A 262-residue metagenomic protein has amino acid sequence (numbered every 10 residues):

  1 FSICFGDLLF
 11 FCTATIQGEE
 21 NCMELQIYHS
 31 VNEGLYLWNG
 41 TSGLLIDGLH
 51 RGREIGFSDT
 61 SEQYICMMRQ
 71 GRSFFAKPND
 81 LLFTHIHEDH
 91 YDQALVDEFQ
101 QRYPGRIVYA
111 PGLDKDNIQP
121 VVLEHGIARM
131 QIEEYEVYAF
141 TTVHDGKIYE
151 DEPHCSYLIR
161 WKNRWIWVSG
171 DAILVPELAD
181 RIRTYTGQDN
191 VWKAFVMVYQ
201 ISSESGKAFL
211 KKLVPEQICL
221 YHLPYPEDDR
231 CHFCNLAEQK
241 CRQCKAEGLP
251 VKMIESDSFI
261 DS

Functional and structural regions predicted by a protein language model:
F1-C22: Short, Lys/Arg-enriched N-terminal segments with co-localized hydrophobic residues within the first ~10-30 amino acids
M23-Q70, E150-D171: Conserved beta-strand hairpin/beta-sheet module of binuclear metal-dependent hydrolase folds, prominently
Y28, Q119-I132, D151, L210-S262: Binuclear metal-ion centers of metallo-dependent hydrolases, dominated by the metallo-beta-lactamase
S42-L82, A94-D97, I173-Q188: Pre-active-site segment of Zn-dependent metallo-hydrolases
I46-D47, P78-D89, Y109-P111, W167-A172 (+3 more regions): Active-site neighborhood of phospho(di)ester-bond hydrolases with catalytic His/Asp-centered motifs
R53, I86-Q93, K115-N117, A128-M130 (+4 more regions): Active-site environment of divalent metal-dependent phosphoester hydrolases
M68-M130: Active-site HxH/HxHxD metal-binding segment of metal-dependent hydrolases
H144-L213: Active-site-proximal loop/helix segments of hydrolase catalytic cores
